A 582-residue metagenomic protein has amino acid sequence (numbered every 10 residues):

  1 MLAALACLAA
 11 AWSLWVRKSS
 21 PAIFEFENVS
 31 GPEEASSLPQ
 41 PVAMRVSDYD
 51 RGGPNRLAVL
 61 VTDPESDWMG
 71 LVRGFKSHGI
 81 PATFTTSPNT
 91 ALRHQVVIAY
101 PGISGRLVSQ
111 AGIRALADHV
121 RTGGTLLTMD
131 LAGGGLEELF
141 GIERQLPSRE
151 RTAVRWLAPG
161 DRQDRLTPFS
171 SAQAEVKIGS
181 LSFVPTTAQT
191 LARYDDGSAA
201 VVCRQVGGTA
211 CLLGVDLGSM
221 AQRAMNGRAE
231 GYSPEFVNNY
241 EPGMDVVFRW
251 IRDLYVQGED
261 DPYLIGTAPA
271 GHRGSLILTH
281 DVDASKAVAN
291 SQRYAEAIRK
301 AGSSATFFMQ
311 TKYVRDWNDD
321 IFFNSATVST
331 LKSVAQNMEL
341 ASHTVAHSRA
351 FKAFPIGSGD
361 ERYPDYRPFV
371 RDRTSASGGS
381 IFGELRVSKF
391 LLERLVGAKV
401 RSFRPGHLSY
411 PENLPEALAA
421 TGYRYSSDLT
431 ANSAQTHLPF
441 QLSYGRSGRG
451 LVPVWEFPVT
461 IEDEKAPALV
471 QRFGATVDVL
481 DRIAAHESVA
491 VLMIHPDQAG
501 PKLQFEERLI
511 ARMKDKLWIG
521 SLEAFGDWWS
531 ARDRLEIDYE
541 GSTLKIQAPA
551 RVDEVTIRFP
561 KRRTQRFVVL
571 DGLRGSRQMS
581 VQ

Functional and structural regions predicted by a protein language model:
A10-G52, R73, Q205-V206, G214-G274 (+2 more regions): Extracellular ligand-binding/catalytic regions of CAZymes and related secreted enzymes and adhesion modules
A58-L139: Helical hinge/lid and interdomain linker segments adjacent to catalytic or ligand-binding clefts that mediate domain
G70, R155-R223, V454: Catalytic beta-strand/loop cores that center a nucleophilic Ser/Cys/Thr and support acyl-enzyme chemistry
R106-A174, G179-S180, P185: A glycine-rich, often tryptophan-bearing local segment used as a flexible ligand/cofactor-contacting loop or short
G135, S275, E296-L414, L429-H437 (+2 more regions): Metal-dependent polysaccharide deacetylase catalytic core of the NodB/CE4 family, i.e., the active-site-bearing domain
R273, I277-D283, K399, V454-F525: Catalytic grooves of carbohydrate-active enzymes
A419-G448, E456-A466, I519-W529: His/Asp/Glu-enriched short active-site or ligand-binding loop at hydrolase and phosphoryl-transfer sites
F525-K561: Surface beta-strand/loop "capping" patches
